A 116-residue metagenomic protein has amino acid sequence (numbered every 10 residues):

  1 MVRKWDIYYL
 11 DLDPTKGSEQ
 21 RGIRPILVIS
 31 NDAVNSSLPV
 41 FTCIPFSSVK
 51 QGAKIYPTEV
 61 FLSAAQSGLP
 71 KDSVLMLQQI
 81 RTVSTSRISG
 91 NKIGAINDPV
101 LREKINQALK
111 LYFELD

Functional and structural regions predicted by a protein language model:
D13-G17: Short, charged beta-turn/beta-strand-edge "cap" motif at the junction between a beta-strand and an adjacent loop
S18-I23, V28-A64: Compact nucleic-acid interaction/catalytic patches
A65-D116: C-terminal terminal-subdomain/extension
